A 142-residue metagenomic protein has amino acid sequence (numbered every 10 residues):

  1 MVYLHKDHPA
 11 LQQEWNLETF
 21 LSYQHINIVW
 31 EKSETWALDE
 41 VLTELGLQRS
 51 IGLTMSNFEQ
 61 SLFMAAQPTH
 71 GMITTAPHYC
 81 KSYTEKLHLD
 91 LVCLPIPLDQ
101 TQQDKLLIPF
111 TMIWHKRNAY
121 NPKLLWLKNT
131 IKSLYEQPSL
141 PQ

Functional and structural regions predicted by a protein language model:
M1-H25, V29: Flexible hinge/capping segments at coil-to-helix
A10, L17, C93-S139: A late-sequence structural motif
T19, V41, F63-M64: Well-formed, non-transmembrane alpha-helical positions, independent of function
E31-E40: Bilobed "Venus flytrap"/periplasmic-binding protein-like clamshell domains and structurally analogous long
T35, N57-S61, A76-P77, L124: Conserved glycosyltransferase catalytic-site signature
A37, F63, W126-T130: Alpha-helical elements of Rossmann-like donor-binding domains used by nucleotide-donor carbohydrate transfer enzymes
Q48-N57: Short beta-strand-to-loop elements that line the ligand-binding cleft of bilobed periplasmic-binding protein-like
Q60-K116: Beta-alpha-beta core module
